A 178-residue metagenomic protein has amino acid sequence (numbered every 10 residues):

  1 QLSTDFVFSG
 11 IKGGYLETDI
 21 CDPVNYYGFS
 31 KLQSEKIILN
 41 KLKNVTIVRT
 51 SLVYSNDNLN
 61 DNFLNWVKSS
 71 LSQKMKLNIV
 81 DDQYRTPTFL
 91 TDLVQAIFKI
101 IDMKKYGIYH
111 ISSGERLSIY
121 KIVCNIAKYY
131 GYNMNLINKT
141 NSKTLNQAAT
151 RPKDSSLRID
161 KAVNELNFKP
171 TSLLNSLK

Functional and structural regions predicted by a protein language model:
T4, T50, S113: Short acidic donor-binding/metal-coordinating loop in glycosyltransferase active sites
F6-V48, Y54: Catalytic helix-loop patch of NAD(P)-dependent Rossmann-fold dehydrogenases
G28, I47, P87, R116 (+3 more regions): Short aromatic/basic micro-patch
K36-R85, L90-Q95: NAD(P)-dependent short-chain dehydrogenase/reductase
V67, I97-I101, V123-I126, L173 (+1 more regions): Hydrophobic "lid"/C-terminal helical patch of Rossmann-like NAD(P)-dependent dehydrogenase/epimerase domains
I79-Y84, Y109-L117, E165: Glycine-rich Rossmann NAD(P)(H)-binding loop
A96, M103-A148, K153: Mid/C-terminal beta-alpha module of Rossmann-like enzyme folds, strongest in SDR-family dehydrogenases/epimerases
N135, T150-K178: C-terminal amphipathic/interface module of NAD(P)-dependent oxidoreductases and related NAD-binding regulators
